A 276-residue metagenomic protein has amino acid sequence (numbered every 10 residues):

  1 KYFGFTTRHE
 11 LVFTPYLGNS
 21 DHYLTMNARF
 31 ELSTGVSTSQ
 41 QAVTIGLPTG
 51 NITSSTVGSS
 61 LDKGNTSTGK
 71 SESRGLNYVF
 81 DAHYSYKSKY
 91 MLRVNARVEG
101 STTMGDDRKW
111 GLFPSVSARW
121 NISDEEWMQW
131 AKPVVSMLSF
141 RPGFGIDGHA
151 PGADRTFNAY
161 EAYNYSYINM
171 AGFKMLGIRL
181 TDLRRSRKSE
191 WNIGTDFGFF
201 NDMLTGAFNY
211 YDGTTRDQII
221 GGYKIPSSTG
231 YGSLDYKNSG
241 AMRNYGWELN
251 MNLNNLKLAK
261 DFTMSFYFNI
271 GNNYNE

Functional and structural regions predicted by a protein language model:
K1-E276: Extracellular/periplasmic, surface-exposed regions of secreted and cell-surface proteins
